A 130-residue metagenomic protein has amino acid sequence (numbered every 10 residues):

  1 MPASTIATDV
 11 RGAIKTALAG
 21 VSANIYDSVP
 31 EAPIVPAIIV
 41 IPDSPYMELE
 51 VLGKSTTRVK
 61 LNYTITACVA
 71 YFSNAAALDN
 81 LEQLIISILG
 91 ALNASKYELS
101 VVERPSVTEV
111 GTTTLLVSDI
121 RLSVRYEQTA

Functional and structural regions predicted by a protein language model:
M1-I34, S44-A130: Charged, amphipathic alpha-helical segments and their flanking helix caps
I38: Helicase-core coupling region on the C-terminal RecA-like lobe
I41: Residue-level detector of conserved, well-ordered beta-strand and adjacent loop positions that form binding/recognition
